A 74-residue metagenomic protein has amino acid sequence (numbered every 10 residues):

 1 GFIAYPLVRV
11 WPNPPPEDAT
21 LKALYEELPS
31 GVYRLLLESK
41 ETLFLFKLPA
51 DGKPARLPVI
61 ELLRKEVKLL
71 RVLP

Functional and structural regions predicted by a protein language model:
G1-L7: Internal/C-terminal transmembrane anchor helices
V10, P15-P74: Extracytosolic and intramembrane catalytic regions of membrane-associated proteins in envelope/secretory systems
